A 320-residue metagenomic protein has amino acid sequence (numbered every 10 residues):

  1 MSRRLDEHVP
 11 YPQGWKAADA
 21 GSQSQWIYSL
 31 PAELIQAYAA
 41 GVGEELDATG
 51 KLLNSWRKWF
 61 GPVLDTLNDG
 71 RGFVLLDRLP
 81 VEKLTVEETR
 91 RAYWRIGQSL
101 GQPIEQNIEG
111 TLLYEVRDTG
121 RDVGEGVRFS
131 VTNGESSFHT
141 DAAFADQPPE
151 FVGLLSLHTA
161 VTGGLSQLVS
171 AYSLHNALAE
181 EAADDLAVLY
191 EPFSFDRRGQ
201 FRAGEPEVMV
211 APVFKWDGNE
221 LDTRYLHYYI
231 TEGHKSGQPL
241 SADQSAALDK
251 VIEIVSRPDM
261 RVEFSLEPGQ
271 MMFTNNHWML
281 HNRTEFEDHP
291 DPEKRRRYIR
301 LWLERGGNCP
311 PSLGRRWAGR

Functional and structural regions predicted by a protein language model:
M1-P62, D69-G70, V74, R78-K83 (+4 more regions): Active-site environment of non-heme Fe oxygenases that use a 2-His-1-carboxylate facial triad
E87-W94, V169-S170: "Short basic amphipathic alpha-helical interaction patches in structured regions
Y93-I104: A short alpha->loop->secondary-structure connector
N107: Structured, acidic catalytic/metal-binding patches in enzyme active sites
